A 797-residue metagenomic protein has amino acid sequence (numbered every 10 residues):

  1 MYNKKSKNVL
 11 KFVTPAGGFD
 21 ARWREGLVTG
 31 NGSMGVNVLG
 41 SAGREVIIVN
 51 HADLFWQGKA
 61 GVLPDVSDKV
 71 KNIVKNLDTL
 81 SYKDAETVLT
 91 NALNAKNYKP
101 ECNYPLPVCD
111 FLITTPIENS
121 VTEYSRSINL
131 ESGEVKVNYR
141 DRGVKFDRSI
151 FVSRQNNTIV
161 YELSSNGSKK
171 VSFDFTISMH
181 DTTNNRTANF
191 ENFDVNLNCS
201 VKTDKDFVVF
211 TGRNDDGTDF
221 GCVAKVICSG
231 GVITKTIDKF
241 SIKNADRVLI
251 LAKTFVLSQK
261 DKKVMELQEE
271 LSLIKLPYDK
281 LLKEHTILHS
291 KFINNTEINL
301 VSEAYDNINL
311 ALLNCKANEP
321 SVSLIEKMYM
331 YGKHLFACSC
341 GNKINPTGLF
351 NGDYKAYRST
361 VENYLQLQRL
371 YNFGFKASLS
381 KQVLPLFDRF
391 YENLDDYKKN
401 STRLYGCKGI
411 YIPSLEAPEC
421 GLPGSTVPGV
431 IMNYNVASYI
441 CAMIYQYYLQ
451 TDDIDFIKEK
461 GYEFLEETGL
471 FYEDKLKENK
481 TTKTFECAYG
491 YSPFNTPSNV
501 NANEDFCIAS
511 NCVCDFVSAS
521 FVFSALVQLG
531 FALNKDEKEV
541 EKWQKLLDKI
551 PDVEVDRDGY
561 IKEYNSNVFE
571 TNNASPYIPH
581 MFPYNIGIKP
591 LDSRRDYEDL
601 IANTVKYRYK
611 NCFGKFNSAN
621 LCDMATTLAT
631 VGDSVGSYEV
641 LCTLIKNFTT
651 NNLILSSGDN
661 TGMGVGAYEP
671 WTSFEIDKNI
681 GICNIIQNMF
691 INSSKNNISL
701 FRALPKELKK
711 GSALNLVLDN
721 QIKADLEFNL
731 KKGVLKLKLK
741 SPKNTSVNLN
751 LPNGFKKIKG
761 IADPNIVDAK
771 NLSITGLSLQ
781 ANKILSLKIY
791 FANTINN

Functional and structural regions predicted by a protein language model:
M1-S425, Q446, A532, E539-S575 (+5 more regions): Aromatic-residue-lined binding/catalytic grooves and analogous aromatic/hydrophobic interfacial grooves in multimeric
G26-V49, D53-L54, P105, S359-Q382 (+4 more regions): C-terminal capping/lid segments that line or modulate ligand- or cofactor-binding pockets
S165, L739-K743: Asparagine-centered strand-capping/turn motif at beta-strand->loop junctions
K253, S258-K263, T347-T360, K408-E459 (+1 more regions): The feature captures the catalytic groove of carbohydrate-active enzymes
V322-E326, K458-E463, A619-D623: Alpha-helical scaffolds flanking conserved acidic
